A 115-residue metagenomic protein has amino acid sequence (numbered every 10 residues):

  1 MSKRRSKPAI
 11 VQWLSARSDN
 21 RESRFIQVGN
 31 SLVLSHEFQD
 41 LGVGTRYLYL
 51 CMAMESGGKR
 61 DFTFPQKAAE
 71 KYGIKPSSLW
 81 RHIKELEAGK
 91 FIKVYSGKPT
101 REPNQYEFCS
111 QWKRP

Functional and structural regions predicted by a protein language model:
M1, R114-P115: Short intrinsically disordered terminal tails
M1-K67, K71, R101: Short recognition helix of helix-turn-helix/winged-helix DNA-binding domains
M54-W112: Winged helix-turn-helix DNA-binding recognition segment
